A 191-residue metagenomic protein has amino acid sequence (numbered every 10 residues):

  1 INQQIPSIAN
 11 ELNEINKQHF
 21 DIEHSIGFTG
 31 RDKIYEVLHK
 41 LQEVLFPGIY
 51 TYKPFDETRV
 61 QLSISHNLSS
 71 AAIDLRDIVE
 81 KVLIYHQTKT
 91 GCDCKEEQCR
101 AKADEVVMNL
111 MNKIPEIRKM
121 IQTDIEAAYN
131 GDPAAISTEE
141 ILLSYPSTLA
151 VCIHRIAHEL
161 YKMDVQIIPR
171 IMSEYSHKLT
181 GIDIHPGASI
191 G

Functional and structural regions predicted by a protein language model:
I1-E174: Terminal amphipathic alpha-helical/low-complexity segments used for targeting or macromolecular assembly
Y175-G191: Structural signal for interior beta-strand "rungs" in well-ordered beta-sheet cores of soluble enzyme domains
